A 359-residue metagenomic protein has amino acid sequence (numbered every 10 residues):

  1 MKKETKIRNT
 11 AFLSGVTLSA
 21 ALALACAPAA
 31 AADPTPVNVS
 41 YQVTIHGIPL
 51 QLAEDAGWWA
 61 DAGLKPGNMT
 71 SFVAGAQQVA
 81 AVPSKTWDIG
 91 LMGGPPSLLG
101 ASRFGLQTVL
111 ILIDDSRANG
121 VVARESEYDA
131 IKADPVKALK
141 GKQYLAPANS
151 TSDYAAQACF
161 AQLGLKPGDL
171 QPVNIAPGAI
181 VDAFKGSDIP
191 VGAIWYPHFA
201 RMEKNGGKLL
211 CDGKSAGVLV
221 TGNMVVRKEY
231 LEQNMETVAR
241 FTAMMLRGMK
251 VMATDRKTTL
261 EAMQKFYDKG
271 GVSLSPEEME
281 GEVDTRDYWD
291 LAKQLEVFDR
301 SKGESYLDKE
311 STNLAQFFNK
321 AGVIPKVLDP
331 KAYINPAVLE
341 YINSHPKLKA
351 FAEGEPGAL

Functional and structural regions predicted by a protein language model:
K2-V16: Bacterial N-terminal signal peptides that target proteins for export
S14-A25: Bacterial N-terminal signal peptides
C26-A31: Sec/Tat signal peptide C-region and signal peptidase I cleavage site
A32-K166, Q171-N174, P190-Y196, D212 (+1 more regions): Short, glycine-/small- and polar/acidic-enriched structural segments that line small-molecule recognition paths
G57, A62-G63, T86, L91-G94 (+7 more regions): Sec/Tat-exported extracytoplasmic proteins
A179-S275: Pocket-lining segment of extracytoplasmic ligand-binding domains
N234-P325: Secondary-structure end/capping motifs
S311-L359: Conserved C-terminal helix/tail region of periplasmic/extracytoplasmic solute-binding proteins
